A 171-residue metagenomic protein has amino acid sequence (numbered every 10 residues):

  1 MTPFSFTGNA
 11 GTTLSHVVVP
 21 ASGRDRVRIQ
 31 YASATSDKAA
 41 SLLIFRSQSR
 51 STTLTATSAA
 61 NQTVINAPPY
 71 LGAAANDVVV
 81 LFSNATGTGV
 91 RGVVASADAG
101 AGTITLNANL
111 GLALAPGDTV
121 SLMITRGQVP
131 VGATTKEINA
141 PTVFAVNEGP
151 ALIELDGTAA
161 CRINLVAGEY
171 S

Functional and structural regions predicted by a protein language model:
M1-R26, Y31-T35, L42, R46 (+1 more regions): C-terminal interaction-tip segments
F4-T12, T55-S58, Q128-T134: Extracellular beta-rich ligand/substrate-recognition surface
S15-A21, V64-P68, T105-A108, K136-V146: Exposed aromatic-hydrophobic patches
R24, T35-A40, Y70-A74, L110 (+2 more regions): Short proline/glycine-enriched turn/loop motifs at strand-loop junctions of beta-rich domains
L42-S49, I124-I138: Terminal beta-strand-rich extracellular "head" domains that mediate receptor/glycan or other ligand binding
Q48-P116: Autoprocessing Asn-cyclization modules and mimics
A75, L114-M123, I163-A167: Generic detector of short, aliphatic-rich beta-strand segments that form the cores of beta-sheets in diverse domain
L81-F82, L122, V146: A generic structural signal for residues embedded in beta-strands
